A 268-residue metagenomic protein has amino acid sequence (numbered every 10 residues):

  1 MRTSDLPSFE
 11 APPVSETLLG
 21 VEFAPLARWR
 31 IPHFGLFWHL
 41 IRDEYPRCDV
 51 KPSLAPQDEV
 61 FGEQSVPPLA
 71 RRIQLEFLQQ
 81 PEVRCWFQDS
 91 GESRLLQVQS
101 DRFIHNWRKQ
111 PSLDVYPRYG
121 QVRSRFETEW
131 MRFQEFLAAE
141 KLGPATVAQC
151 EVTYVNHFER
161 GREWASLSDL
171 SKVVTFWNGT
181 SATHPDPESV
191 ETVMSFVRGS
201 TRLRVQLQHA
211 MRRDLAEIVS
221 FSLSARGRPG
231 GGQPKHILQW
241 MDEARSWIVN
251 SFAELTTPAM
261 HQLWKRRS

Functional and structural regions predicted by a protein language model:
M1-L6, V14-S100: N-terminal low-complexity, intrinsically disordered segments
R2-L19, L223, A259-S268: Macromolecular interaction modules
P12-E22, L96-Y116, A145-V155, A216-G230: Glycine-rich, often proline-containing surface loops adjacent to acidic residues and nearby aromatics that form
E76-L95, A145-I218: Aromatic/basic-lined ligand-recognition segments that form π-stacking hydrophobic pockets flanked by Lys/Arg to engage
Y116-R123: Loop-centered beta-sheet repeat module
S124-T146: Secondary-structure boundary elements
K141-V155, P258-S268: Short, highly charged C-terminal tails/helix-capping segments
L215-S268: Long, compositionally biased interface segments
